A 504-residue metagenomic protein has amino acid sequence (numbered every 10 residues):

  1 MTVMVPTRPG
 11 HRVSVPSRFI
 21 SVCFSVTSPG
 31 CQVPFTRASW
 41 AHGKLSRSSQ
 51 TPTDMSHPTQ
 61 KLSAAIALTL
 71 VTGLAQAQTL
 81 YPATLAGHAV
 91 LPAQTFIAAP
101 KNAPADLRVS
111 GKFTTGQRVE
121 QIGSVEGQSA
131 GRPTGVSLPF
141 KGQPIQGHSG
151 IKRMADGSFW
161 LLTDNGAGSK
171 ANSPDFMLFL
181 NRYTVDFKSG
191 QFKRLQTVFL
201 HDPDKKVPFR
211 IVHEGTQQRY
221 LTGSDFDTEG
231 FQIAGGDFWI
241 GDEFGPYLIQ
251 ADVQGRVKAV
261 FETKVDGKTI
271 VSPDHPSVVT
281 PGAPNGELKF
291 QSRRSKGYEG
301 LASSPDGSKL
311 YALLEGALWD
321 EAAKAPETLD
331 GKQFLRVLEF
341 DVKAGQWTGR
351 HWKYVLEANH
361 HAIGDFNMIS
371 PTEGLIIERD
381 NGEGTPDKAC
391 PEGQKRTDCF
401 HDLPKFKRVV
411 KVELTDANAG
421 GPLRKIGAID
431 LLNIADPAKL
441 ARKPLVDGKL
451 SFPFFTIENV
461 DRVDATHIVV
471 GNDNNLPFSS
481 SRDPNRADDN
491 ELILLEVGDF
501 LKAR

Functional and structural regions predicted by a protein language model:
G43-D54: Short, Lys/Arg-enriched N-terminal segments with co-localized hydrophobic residues within the first ~10-30 amino acids
D54-A64: Bacterial N-terminal signal peptides that target proteins for export
T72-L74: N-terminal signal peptide c-region/cleavage motif recognized by signal peptidases
Q78-R504: Sequence/structural signature of beta-propeller domains
